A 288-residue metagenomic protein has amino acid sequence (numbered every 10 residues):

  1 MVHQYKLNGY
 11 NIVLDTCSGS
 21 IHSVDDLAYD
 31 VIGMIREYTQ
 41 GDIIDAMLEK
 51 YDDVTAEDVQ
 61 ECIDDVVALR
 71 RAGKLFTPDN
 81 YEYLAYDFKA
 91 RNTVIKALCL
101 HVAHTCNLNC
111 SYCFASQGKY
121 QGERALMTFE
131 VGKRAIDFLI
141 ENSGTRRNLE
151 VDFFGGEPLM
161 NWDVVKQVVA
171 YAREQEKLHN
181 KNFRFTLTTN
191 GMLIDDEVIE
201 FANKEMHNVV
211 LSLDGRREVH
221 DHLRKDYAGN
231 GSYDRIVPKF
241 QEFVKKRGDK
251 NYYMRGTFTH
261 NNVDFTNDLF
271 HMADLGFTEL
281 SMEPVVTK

Functional and structural regions predicted by a protein language model:
M1-I35: Acidic, low-complexity/disordered tracts enriched in E/D and polar residues
T16-S20, E82-V94, H101-A103, R124 (+1 more regions): Asp/Glu-centered strand-loop micro-motifs enriched in Gly/Pro and often flanked by an aromatic residue
V24-C99: Long, charge-rich, low-complexity alpha-helical segments
V54-T55, Y120-A125, K225-Y227: Short, polar/flexible loop-turn hinges at active-site or ligand-entry regions and domain interfaces
N92-E130: Canonical Radical SAM [4Fe-4S] cluster-binding loop centered on the CxxxCxxC motif and its immediate flanking residues
V102, G155-G156, G256: Short acidic donor-binding/metal-coordinating loop in glycosyltransferase active sites
G132, I136-D152, N161-T287: Radical SAM/AdoMet-radical enzyme domain recognition
